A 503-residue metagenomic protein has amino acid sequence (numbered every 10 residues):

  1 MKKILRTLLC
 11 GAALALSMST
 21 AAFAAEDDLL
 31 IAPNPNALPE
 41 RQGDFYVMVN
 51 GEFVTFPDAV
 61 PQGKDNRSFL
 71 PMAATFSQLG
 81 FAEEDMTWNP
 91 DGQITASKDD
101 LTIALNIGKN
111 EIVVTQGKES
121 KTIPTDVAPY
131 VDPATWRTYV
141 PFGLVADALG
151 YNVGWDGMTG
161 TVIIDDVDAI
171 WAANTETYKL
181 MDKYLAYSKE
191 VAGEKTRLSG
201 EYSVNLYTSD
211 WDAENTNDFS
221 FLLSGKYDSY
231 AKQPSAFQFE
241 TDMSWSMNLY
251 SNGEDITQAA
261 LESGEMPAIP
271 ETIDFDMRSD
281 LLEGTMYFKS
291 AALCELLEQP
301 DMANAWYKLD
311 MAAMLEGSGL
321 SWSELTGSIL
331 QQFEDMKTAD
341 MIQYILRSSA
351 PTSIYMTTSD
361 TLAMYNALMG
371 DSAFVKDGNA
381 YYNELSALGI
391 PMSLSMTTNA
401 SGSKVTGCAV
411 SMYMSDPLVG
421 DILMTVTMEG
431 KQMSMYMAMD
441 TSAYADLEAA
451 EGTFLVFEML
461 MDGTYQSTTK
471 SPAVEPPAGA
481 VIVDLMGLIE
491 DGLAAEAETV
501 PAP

Functional and structural regions predicted by a protein language model:
K2-A25: Sec-dependent N-terminal signal peptides of Gram-positive bacterial secreted proteins and lipoproteins
F23-L206, N215-A400, M412, G420-G430 (+2 more regions): Primary recognition of N-terminal secretory signal peptides and signal-anchoring hydrophobic helices
V405: Tryptophan-paired
